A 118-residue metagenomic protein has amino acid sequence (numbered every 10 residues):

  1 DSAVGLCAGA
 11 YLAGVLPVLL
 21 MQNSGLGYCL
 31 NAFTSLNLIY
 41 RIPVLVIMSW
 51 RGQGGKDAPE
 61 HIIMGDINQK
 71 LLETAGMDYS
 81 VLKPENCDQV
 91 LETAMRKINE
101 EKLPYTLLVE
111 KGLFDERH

Functional and structural regions predicted by a protein language model:
D1-G5, E85-V90, F114-D115: A short acidic, often aromatic-flanked loop/helix-cap motif at beta-alpha or helix-coil junctions that lines enzyme
D1-R51: Thiamine diphosphate
L12-A13, L36-N37, I62-G65, N99: Short, hinge-like loop/turn segments at secondary-structure boundaries
V15-L19, I42-I47, Q69-K70, M77-S80 (+1 more regions): Structural motif
Q22-N23, P84, V109-G112: Structural motif
G27-N31, E101-H118: Glycine/aspartate-rich loop-and-adjacent alpha/beta segment that forms the canonical ThDP
Q53-K56: A short acidic, helix-capping loop that chelates divalent metal ions and anchors anionic groups
E60-T93, E100: Conserved thiamine diphosphate
